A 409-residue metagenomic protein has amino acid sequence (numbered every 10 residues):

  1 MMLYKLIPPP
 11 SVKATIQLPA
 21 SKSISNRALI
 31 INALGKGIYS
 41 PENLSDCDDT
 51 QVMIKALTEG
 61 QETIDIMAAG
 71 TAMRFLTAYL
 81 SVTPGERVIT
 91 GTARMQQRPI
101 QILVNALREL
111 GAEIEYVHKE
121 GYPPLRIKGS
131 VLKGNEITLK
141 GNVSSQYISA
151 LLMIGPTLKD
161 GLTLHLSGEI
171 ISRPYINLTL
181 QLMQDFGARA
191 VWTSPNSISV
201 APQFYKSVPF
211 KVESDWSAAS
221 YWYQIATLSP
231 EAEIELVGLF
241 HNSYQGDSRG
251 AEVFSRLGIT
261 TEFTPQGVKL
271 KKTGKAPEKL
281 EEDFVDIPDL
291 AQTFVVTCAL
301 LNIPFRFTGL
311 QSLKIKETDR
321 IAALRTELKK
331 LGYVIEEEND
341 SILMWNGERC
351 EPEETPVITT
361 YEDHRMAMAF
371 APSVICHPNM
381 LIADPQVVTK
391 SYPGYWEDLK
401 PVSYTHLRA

Functional and structural regions predicted by a protein language model:
M1-L407: Short, structured segments at the rim of ligand-binding sites
